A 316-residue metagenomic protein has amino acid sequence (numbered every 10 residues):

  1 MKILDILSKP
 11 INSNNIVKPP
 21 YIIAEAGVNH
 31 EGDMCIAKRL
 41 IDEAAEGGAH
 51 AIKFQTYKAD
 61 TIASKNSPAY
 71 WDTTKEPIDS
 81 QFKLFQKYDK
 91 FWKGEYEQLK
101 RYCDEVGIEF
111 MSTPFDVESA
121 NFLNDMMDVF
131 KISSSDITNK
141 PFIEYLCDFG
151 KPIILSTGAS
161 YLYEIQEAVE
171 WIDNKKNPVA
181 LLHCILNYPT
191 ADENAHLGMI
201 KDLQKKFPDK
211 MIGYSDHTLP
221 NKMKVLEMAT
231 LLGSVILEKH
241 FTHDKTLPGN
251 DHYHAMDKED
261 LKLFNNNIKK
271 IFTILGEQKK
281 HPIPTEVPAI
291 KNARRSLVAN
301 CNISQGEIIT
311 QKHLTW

Functional and structural regions predicted by a protein language model:
M1-W316: Catalytic cores and adjacent flexible loops of soluble metabolic enzymes that perform enolate/carbanion chemistry on
